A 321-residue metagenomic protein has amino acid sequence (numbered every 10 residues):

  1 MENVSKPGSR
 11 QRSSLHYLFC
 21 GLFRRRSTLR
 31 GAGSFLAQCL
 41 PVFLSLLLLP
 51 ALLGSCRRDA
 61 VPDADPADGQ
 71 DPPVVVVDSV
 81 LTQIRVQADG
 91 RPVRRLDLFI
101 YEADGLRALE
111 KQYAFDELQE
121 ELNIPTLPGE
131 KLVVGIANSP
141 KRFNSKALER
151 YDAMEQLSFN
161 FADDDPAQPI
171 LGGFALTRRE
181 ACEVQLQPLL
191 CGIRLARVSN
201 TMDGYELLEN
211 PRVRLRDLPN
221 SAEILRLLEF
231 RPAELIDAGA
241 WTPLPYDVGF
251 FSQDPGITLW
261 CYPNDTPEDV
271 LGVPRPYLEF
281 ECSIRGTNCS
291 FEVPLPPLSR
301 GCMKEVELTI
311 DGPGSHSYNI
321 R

Functional and structural regions predicted by a protein language model:
M1-G54: Sec-dependent bacterial lipoprotein signal peptides
K6, R285-N288, D311: Extracellular low-complexity Ser/Thr/Asn/Gly-rich intrinsically disordered segments
F19-L22, P41, R58, P263 (+2 more regions): Residue-level detector of bioactive/disordered segments in secreted/extracellular proteins and virion assembly
S34, C39, L53, P62 (+2 more regions): Short stretches within intrinsically disordered, low-complexity N-terminal or propeptide regions
P50-Q83, L195, G301, E307-G312 (+1 more regions): Bacterial Sec-dependent N-terminal signal peptides
T82-R85, G90-L148, N200-C302, I320: Tryptophan-paired
A153-G192, A196-N200, E292-R321: Extracellular beta-sheet/turn segments enriched in Thr/Pro/Gly and aliphatic residues
